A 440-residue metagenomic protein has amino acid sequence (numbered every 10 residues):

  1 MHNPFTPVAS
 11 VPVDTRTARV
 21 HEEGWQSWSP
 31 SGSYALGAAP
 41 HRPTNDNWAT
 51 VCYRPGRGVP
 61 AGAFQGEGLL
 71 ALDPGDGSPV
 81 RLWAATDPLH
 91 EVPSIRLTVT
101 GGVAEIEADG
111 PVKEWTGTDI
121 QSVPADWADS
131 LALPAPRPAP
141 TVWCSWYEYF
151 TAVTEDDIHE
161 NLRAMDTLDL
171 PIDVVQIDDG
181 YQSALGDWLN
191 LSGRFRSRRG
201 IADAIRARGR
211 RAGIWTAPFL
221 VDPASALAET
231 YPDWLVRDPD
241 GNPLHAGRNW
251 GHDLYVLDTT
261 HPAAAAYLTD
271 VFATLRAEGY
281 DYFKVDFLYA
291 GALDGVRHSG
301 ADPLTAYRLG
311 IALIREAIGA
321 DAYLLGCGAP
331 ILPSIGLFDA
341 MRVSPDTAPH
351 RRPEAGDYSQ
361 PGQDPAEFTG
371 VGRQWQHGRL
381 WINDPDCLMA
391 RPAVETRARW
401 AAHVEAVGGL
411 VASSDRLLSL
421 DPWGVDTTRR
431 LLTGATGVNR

Functional and structural regions predicted by a protein language model:
M1-D126: N-terminal accessory beta-strand-rich subdomains and adjacent acidic, glycine-rich linkers that precede catalytic cores
G66-E67, P74-G75, P79, S94 (+3 more regions): Active-site-proximal substrate-binding groove within the catalytic cores of carbohydrate-active enzymes
W127-L168, V174, D178-S183: An acidic-aromatic substrate-binding cleft motif
P140-D156, Y181-R196, N249-A266, Y289-A306: The substrate-binding groove and active-site-proximal loops of carbohydrate-active enzymes, especially glycoside
T141-S145, D173-I177, A212-T216, F283-V285 (+2 more regions): Hydrophobic faces of well-ordered beta-strands that scaffold small-molecule active sites in alpha/beta enzyme cores
D169-Y181, L268-R297: Active-site groove signature of glycoside hydrolases
I177-Y231, I311-G319, Y323-G326: Acidic/aromatic-lined carbohydrate-recognition and catalytic surfaces of CAZymes acting on diverse glycans
I214, P218-L275: Active-site-adjacent "subsite" loops/lids of carbohydrate-active enzymes
